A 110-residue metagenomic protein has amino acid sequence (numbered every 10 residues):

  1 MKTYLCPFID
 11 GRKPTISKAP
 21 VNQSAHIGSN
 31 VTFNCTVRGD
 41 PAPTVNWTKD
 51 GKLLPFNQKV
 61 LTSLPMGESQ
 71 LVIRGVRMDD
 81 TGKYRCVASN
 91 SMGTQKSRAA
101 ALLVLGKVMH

Functional and structural regions predicted by a protein language model:
M1-H110: Immunoglobulin-superfamily
